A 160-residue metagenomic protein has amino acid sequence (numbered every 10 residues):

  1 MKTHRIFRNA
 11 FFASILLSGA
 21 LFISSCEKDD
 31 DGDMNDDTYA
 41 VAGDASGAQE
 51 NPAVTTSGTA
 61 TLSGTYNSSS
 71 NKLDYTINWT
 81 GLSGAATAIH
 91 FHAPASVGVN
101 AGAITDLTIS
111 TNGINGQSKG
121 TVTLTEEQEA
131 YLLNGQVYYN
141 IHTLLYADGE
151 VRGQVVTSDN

Functional and structural regions predicted by a protein language model:
K2-A13: Bacterial N-terminal signal peptides that target proteins for export
K2-T3, S18-A42: Bacterial Sec-dependent N-terminal signal peptides
G32-S68: Transition segment at domain starts
L62, I89-A93, Y139-I141: Divalent metal-coordination and catalytic microenvironments
N71, I114-T123: Aromatic sugar-binding surface patches on proteins that engage polysaccharides or sugar-phosphate polymers
G81-S83, P94-V99, L144-Y146: Acidic glycine-/aspartate-rich tracts in secreted/extracellular proteins
I104-N112: Solvent-exposed serine/threonine-rich low-complexity stretches and specific carbohydrate-binding patches
E129-Y131, V137-Q154: Short, exposed beta-strand-loop hairpins at the edges of beta-sheets in extracellular/periplasmic proteins
